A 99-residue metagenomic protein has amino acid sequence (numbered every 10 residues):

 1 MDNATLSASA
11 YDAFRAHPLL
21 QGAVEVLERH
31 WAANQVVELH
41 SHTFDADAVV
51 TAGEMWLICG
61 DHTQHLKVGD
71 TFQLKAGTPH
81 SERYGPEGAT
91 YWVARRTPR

Functional and structural regions predicted by a protein language model:
M1-H30, E38: A short, N-terminal "cap"/entry segment at the start of jelly-roll beta-barrel domains of the cupin/DSBH fold
H17, V36-H42, C59, R83-Y84: Short histidine-centered beta-strand/loop micro-motifs that create catalytic or ligand/metal-coordination sites
V24, A32-N34, A52-E54, T97-R99: Short, charged/polar surface micro-motifs in flexible loops or helix N-caps
A33, T43, H62, T78-P79 (+1 more regions): A generic "binding-loop/recognition-motif" signal
S41-L57: Short, conserved beta-strand element in jelly-roll/cupin
D61-A76: Short acidic-glycine-tyrosine-enriched beta hairpin
A76-R99: Ligand-binding loop in jelly-roll beta-barrel domains
